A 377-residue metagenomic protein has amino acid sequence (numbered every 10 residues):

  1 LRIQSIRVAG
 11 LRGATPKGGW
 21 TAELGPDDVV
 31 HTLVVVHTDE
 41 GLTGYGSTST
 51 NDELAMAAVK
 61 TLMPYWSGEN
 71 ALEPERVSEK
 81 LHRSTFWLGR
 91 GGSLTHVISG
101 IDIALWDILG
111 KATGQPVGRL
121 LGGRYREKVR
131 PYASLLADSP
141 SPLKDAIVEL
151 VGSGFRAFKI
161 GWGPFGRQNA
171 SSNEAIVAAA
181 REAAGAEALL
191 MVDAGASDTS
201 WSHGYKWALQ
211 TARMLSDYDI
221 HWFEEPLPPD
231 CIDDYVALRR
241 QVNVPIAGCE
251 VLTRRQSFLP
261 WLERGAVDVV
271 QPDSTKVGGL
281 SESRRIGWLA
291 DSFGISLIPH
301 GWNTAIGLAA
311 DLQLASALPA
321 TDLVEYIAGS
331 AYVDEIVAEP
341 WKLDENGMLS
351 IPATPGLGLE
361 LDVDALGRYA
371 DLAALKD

Functional and structural regions predicted by a protein language model:
R2-T15, G25-P26, D39, I101 (+1 more regions): Flexible C-terminal active-site loop/helix
I3, G41, L62, I101 (+7 more regions): Conserved, mostly hydrophobic/aromatic
A22-D27, G152: Short Gly/Pro-enriched turn/cap motifs at secondary-structure boundaries
H37-A112: Metal- or metallocofactor-binding catalytic centers and their adjacent structured scaffolds across diverse enzyme
T48, G91, A133-A137, I160-W162 (+8 more regions): A cross-domain feature marking catalytic cores of carbohydrate-active enzymes and several ubiquitous metabolic/repair
M56-A57, R76, D219, D230-A247 (+2 more regions): Shared catalytic-loop signature of beta/alpha-barrel
D102-P142: Glycine-rich, aromatic-flanked loop segments that form ligand/cofactor-binding clefts across common enzyme folds
K128-A237, Q241-V242: Metal-dependent enolase-superfamily TIM-barrel catalytic cores that perform enediolate-based chemistry
